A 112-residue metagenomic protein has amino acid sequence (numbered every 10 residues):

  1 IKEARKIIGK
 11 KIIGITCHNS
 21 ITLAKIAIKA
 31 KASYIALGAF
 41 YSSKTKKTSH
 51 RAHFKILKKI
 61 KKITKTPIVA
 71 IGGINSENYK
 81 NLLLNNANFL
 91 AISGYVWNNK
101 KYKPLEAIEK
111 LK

Functional and structural regions predicted by a protein language model:
I1-A4, A36-S49, Y79-L111: Glycine-rich phosphate-binding active-site loops on the catalytic face of alpha/beta enzymes
I1-S20, T48-S76, E109-K112: Alpha-helix-loop-beta-strand connector modules within alpha/beta enzyme cores
K11-G14, S33-Y34, A39, T66-V69 (+1 more regions): Structural motif
G14, H18-K46: Histidine/lysine/aspartate-rich catalytic loop segments that bind and position anionic ligands
I28-K31, H50-R51, Y79: Short hydrophobic/aromatic-rich motifs at helix boundaries and adjacent loops
A30, I63, L84-A87: Structural motif
